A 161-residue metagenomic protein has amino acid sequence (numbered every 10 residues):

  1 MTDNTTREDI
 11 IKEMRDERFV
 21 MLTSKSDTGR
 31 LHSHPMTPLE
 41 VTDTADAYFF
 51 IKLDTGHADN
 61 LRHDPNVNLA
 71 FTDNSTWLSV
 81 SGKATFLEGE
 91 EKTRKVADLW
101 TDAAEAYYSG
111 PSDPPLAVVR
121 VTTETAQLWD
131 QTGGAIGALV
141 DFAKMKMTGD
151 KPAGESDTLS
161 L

Functional and structural regions predicted by a protein language model:
M1-R18, G154, T158: N-terminal leader/targeting segments and the immediate start of mature chains
T2, K83-L161: Charged, gly/pro-rich active-site loop segments
K12-T28, V67-F71: A short, Trp-centered hydrophobic/proline-enriched beta-strand micro-motif
K25-D27, K52-D54, T72-N74, S81-T85: Histidine- and/or cysteine-centered catalytic micro-motif in compact active-site loops
G29-M36: A positional/architectural concept
L39-S75: A short mixed-secondary-structure module that forms the rim of ligand-binding clefts
D46, N66, W77, K83 (+1 more regions): Structural motif
